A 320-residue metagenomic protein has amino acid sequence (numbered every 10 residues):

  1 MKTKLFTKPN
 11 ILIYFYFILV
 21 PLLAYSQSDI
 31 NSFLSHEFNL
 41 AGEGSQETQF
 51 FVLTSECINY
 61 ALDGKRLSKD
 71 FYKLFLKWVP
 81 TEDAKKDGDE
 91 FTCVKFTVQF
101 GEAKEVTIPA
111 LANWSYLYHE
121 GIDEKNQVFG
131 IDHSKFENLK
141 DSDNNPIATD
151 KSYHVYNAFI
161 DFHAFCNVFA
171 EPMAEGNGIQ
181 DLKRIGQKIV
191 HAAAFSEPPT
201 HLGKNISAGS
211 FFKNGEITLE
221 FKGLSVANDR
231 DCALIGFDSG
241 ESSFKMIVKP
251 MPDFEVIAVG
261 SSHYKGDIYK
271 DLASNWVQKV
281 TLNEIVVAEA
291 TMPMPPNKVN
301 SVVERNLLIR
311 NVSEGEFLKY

Functional and structural regions predicted by a protein language model:
M1-D29: Bacterial Sec-dependent N-terminal signal peptides
Q27-Y320: Signature of exported/secreted
